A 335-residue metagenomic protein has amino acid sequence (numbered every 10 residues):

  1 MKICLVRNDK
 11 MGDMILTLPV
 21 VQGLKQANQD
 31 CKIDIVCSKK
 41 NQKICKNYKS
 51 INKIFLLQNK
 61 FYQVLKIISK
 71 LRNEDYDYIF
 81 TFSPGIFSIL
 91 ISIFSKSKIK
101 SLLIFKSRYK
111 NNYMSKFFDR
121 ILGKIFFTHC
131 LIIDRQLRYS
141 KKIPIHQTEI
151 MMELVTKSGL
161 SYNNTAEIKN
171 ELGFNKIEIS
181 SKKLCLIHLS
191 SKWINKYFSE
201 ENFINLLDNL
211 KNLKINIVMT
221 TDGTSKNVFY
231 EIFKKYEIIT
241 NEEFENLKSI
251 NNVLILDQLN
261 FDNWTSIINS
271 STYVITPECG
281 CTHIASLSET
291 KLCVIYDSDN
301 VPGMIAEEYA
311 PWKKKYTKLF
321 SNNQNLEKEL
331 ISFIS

Functional and structural regions predicted by a protein language model:
M1-S335: Catalytic machinery of carbohydrate-active enzymes, primarily nucleotide-sugar-dependent glycosyltransferases
